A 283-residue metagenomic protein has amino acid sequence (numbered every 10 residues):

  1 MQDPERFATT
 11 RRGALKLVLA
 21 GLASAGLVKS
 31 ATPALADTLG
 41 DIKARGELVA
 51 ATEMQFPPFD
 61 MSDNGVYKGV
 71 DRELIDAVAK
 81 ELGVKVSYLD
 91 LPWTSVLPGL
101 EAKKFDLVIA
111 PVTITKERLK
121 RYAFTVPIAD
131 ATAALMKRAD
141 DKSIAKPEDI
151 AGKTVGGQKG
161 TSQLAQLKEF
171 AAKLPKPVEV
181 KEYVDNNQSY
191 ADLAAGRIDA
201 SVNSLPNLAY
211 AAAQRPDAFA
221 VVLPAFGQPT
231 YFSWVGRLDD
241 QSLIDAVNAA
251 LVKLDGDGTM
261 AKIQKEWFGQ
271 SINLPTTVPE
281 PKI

Functional and structural regions predicted by a protein language model:
M1-L27: N-terminal secretory signal peptides
D37-P111: Extracytoplasmic small-molecule ligand-binding "clamshell" domains of the periplasmic binding protein/Venus flytrap
M54, A129-K137, A209-N248, Q270-I283: Periplasmic-binding protein-like
M61-S62, I75-V84, Q163-E182, A212-P216: Ligand-binding cleft/hinge of the Venus flytrap
E73-E81, D141, E148, K153-T154 (+3 more regions): Extended ligand-binding regions for polar small-molecule ligands
K80, K85-D149: Acidic, polar ligand-binding/catalytic clefts
T94-S95, V112-K120, Q166-A171, A194 (+1 more regions): A ligand-binding cleft/hinge motif common to bilobed small-molecule-binding domains
S162-V180, A220-V221, V252-I283: Ligand-binding clefts/hinges and TM-proximal coupling segments of bilobed small-molecule sensing domains
